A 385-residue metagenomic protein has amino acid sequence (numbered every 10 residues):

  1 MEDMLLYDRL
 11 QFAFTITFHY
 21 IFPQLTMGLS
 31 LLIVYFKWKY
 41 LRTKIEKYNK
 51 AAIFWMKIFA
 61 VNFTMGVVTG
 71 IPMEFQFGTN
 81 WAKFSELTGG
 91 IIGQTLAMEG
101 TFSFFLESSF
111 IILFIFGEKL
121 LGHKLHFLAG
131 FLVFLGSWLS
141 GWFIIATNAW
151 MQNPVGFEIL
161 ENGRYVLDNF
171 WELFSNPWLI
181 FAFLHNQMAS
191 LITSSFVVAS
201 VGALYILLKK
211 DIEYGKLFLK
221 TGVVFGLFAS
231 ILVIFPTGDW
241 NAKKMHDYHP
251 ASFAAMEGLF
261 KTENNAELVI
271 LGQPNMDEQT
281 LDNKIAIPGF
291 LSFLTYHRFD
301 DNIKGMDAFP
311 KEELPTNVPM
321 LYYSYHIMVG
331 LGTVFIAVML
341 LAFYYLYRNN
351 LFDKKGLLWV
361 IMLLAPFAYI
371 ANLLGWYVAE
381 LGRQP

Functional and structural regions predicted by a protein language model:
M1-P385: Polytopic transmembrane helical bundles with strong interfacial aromatic enrichment
